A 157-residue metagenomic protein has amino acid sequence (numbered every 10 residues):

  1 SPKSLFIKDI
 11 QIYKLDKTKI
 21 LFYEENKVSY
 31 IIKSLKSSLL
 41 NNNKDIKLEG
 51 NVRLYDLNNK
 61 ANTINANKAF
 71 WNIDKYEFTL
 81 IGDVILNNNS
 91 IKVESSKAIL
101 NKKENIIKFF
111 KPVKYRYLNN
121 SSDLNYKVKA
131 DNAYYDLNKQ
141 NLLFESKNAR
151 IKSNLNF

Functional and structural regions predicted by a protein language model:
S1-F157: Mature-chain termini and adjacent capping regions
